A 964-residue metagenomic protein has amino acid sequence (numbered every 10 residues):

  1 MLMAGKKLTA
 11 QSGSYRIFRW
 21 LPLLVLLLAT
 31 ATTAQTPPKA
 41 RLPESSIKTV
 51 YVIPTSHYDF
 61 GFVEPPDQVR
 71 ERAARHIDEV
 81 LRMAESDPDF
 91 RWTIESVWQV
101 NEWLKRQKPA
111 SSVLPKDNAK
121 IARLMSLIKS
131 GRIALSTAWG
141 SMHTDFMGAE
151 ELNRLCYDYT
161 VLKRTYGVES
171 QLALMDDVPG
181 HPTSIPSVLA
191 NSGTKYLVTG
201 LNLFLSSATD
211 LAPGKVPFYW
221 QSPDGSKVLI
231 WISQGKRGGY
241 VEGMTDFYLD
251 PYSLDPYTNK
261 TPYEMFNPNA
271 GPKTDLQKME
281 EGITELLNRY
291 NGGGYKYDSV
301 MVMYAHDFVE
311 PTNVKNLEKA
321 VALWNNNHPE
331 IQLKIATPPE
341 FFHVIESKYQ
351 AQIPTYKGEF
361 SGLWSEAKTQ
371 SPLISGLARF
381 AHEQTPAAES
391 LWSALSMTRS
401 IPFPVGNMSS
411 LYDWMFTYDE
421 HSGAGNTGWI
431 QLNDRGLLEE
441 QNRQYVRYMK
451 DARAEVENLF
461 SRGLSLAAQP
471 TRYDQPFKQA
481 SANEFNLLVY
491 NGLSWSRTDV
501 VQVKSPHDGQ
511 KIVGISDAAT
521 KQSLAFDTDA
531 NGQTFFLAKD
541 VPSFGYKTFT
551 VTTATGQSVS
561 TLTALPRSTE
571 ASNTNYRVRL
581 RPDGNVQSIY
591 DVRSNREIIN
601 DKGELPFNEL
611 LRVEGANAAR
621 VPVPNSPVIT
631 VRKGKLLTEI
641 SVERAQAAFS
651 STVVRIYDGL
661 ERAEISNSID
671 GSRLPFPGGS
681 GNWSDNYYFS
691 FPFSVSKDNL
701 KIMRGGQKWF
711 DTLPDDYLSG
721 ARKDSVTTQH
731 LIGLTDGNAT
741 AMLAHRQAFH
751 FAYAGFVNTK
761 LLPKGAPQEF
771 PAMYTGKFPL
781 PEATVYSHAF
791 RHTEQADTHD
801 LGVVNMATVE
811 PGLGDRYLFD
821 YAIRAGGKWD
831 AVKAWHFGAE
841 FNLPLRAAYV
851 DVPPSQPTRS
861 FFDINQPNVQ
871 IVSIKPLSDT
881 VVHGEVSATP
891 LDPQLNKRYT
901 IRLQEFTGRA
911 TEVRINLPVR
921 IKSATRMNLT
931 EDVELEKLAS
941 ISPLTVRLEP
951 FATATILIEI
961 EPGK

Functional and structural regions predicted by a protein language model:
M1-I17: N-terminal secretory signal peptides that target proteins for export/translocation
R19-A29: Bacterial N-terminal signal peptides
T36-F146, L162-R164, Y219, P223 (+2 more regions): N-terminal catalytic cores of secreted or lumenal carbohydrate-active enzymes
V52-V63, Q68, S226-Q475, Q479 (+5 more regions): Catalytic grooves of carbohydrate-active enzymes
S56-R72, E95-S96, W103-V113, T137-L152 (+4 more regions): The substrate-binding groove and active-site-proximal loops of carbohydrate-active enzymes, especially glycoside
A122-S136, E150, P182-N259: Surface-exposed loop and adjacent secondary-structure segments within mature catalytic domains
L152-P179, T183-N191, E285-M301, L944: CE4/NodB-like, metal-dependent polysaccharide N-deacetylase domain that modifies extracellular/periplasmic N-acetylated
I185-A190, G200-F204, G214-V216, Y248-D255 (+5 more regions): C-terminal (or distal) subdomains of carbohydrate-active enzymes
